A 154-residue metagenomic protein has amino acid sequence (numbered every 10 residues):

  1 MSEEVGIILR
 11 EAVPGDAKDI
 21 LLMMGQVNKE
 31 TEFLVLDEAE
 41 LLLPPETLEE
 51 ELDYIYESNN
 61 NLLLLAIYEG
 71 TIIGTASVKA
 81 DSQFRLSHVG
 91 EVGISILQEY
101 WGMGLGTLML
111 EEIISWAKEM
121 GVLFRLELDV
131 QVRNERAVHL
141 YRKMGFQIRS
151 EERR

Functional and structural regions predicted by a protein language model:
I8-L22: A short beta-loop-alpha structural element at the N-terminal edge of CoA-dependent acyl/N-acetyltransferase catalytic
P14-G15, G25-N28, E40-E99, L110-E112 (+1 more regions): Acetyl-CoA-dependent GNAT
E32-A39: A short, aromatic/hydrophobic, helix- or strand-capping loop or linear motif that either lines the entrance/gate
M103-L108: A short glycine-leucine-enriched loop at secondary-structure breakpoints that most characteristically corresponds
L110, A117-D129: Conserved GNAT acetyl-CoA-binding A-motif
Y141, F146: Conserved active-site tyrosine of GNAT-family acetyltransferases
E152-R153: Conserved small/polar residues in nucleotide/adenosyl-binding loops
